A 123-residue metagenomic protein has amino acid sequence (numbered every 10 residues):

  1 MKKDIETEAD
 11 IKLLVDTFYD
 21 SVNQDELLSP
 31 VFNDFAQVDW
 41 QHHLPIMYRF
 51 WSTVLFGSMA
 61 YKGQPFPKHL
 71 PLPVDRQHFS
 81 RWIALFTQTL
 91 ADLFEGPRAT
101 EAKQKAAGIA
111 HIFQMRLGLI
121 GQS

Functional and structural regions predicted by a protein language model:
M1-S123: Core of compact, soluble alpha-helical bundle domains
